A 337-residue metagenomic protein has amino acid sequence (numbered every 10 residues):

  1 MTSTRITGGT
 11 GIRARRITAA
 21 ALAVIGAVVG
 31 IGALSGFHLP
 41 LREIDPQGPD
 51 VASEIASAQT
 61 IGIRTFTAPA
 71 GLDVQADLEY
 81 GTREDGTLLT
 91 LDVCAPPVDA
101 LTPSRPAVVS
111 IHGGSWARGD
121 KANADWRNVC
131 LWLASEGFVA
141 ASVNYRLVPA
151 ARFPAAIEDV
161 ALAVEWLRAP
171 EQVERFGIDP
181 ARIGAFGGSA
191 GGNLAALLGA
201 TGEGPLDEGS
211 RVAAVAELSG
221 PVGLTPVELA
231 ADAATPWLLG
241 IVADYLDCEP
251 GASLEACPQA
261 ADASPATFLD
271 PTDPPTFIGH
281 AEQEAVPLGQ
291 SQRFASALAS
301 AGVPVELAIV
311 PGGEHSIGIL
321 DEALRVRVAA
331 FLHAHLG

Functional and structural regions predicted by a protein language model:
M1-A14: N-terminal Lys/Arg-rich, disordered targeting/topogenic segments
R13-G337: Alpha/beta-hydrolase superfamily serine-hydrolase fold, recognizing
